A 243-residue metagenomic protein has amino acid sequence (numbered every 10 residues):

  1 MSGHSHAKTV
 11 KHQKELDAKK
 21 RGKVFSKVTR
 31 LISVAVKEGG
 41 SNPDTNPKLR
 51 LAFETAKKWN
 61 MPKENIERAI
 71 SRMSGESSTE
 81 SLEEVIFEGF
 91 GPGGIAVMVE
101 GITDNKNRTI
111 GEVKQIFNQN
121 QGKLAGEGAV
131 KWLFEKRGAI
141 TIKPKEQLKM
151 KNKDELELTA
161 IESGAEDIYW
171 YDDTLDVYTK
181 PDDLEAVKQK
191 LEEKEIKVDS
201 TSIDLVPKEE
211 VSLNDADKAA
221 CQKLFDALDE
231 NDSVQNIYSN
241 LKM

Functional and structural regions predicted by a protein language model:
M1-A125, V130-T141, D183, K242: N-terminal cationic and glycine-rich segments that engage phosphates or anionic surfaces
T141-P144, L148-M243: Positively charged, low-complexity, intrinsically disordered RNA-binding extensions
